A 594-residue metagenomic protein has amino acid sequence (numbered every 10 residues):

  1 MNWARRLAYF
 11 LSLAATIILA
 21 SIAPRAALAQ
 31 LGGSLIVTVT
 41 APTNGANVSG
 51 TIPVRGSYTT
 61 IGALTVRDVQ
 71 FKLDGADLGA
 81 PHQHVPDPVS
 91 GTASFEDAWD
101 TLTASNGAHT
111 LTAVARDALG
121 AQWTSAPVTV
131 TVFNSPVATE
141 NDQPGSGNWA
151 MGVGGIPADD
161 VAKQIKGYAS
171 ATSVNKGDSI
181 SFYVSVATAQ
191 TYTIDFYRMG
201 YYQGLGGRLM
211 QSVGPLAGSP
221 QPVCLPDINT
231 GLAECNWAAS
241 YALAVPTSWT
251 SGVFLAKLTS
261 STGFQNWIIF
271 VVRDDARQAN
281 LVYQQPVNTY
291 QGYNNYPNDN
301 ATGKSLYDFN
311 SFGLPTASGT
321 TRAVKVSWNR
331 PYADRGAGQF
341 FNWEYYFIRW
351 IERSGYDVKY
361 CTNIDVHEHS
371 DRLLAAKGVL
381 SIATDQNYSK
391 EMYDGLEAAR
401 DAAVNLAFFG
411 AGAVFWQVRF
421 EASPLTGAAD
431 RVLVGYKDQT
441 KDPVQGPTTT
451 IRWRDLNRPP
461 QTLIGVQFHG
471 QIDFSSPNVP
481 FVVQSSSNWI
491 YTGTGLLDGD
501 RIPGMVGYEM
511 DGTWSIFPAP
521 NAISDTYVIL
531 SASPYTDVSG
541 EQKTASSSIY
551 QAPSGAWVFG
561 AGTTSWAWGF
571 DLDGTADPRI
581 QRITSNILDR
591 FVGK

Functional and structural regions predicted by a protein language model:
F10-S21: Bacterial N-terminal signal peptides
A26-I36, V137-Q164: Proline/serine/threonine-rich low-complexity linkers at boundaries of modular beta-sandwich domains
Q30-N134: Long, low-complexity serine/threonine/glycine- and acidic-rich segments characteristic of extracellular
T60-V66, A158-D160, A189-Y192: Extracellular acidic loop/turn motifs
K166-T191, M199, M210, L216-S261 (+1 more regions): Ligand-binding face of N-terminal immunoglobulin V-set domains in extracellular IgSF glycoproteins
A189-G200, G207-V213, T262-L373: Aromatic-Pro/Gly-enriched surface loop or interdomain linker that acts as a lid/target-recognition segment
P220-C235, S240-A244, S248-T250, G336-A422: Helical hinge/lid and interdomain linker segments adjacent to catalytic or ligand-binding clefts that mediate domain
W416-Q417, E421-K594: Long, C-terminal catalytic modules of enzymes
